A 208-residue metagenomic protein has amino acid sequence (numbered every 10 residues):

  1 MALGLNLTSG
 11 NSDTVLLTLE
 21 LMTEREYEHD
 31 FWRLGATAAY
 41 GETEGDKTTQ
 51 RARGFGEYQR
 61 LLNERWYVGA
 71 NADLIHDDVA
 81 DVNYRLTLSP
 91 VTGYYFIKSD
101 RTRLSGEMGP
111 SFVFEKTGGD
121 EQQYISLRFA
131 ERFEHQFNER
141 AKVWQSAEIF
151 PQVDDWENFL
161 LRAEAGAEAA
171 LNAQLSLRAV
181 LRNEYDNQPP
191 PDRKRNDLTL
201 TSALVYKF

Functional and structural regions predicted by a protein language model:
M1-L3, L19-L21, G54-G56, P90 (+4 more regions): Membrane-embedded beta-strands of outer-membrane beta-barrel proteins, especially the hydrophobic/small aromatic
M1-L3, L34-A36, A70, P90 (+4 more regions): Membrane-embedded beta-strand positions of outer-membrane beta-barrel proteins
M1-Y27, F31: Short glycine/proline- and aromatic-enriched beta-strand/turn motifs that initiate or cap beta-hairpins
G4-G10, E26, A39-G45, L61 (+7 more regions): Sequence/structural signature of outer-membrane beta-barrel proteins
D13-L17, T48-A52, Y84-L88, T102 (+3 more regions): Residues that define the transmembrane beta-barrel architecture of outer-membrane proteins
H29-L34, R65-V68, D100-L104, F137-V143 (+1 more regions): Repeated loop/turn-to-beta-strand initiation elements of outer-membrane beta-barrel proteins
S89, R101-P151: Detector for outer-membrane/organellar transmembrane beta-barrel domains, recognizing the amphipathic beta-strand
A167-A170, N196-F208: Outer-membrane beta-barrel "beta-signal"
